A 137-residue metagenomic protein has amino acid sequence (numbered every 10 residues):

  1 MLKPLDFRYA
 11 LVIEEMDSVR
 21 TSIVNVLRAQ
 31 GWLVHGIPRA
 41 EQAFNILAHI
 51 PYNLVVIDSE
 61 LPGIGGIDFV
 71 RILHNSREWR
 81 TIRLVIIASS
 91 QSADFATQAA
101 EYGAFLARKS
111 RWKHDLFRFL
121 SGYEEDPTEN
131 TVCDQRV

Functional and structural regions predicted by a protein language model:
M1-E15, R111-V137: Non-catalytic signal-transmission and effector/linker regions of two-component phosphorelay proteins
M16-H35, E101-Y102: Two-component/phosphorelay signaling modules centered on CheY-like receiver
G36-L54, F117: Acidic, metal-coordinating helix/loop segments flanking the phosphotransfer/catalytic sites of two-component signaling
R39, G65-D68: Acidic catalytic/metal-coordinating carboxylates
D58-E60: Active-site residues of response regulator receiver
I67-R80: Short amphipathic alpha-helix used as the core "switch/output" element in two-component signaling
D68, S90-K109, K113-H114, R118: Alpha4 helix (beta4-alpha4-beta5 surface) of REC/receiver domains from two-component response regulators
R80-A93: A short, hydrophobic beta-strand element within the central beta-sheet of small alpha/beta folds
